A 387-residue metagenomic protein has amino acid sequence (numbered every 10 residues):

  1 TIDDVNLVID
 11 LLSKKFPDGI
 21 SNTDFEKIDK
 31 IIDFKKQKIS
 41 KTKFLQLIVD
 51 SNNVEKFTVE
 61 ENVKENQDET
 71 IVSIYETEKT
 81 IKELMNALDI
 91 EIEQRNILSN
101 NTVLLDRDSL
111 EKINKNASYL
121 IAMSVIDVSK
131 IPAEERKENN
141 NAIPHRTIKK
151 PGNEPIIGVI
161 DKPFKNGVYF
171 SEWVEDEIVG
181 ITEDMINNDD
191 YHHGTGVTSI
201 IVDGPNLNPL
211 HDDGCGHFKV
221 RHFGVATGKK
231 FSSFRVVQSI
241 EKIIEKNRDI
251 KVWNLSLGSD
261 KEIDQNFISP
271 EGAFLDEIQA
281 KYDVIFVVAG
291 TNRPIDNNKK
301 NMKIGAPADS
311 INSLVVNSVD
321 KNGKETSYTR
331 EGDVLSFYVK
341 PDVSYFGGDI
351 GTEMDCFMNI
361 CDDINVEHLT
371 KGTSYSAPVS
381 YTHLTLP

Functional and structural regions predicted by a protein language model:
T1, Q37, Q46-L47, F57-T70 (+3 more regions): Subtilisin-like peptidase catalytic core
T1-K149: Autoinhibitory propeptides
K79, V225-A306, H368-K371, Y375-S376: Substrate-binding/access-modulating region of protease and related hydrolase catalytic domains
N114-Y119, E277-A280, G305-S310, L335: Short, surface-exposed basic-aromatic patches at helix termini and helix-loop junctions that form
I126-V159, K324-K340: Long, acidic, intrinsically disordered low-complexity segments
R146-I178, D184-F234, D283, S310-N312 (+1 more regions): Subtilisin-like serine protease catalytic core
P155, D161-P163, Y169, K303-H383: Extracellular S/T/G-rich loop segment that most often corresponds to the catalytic His/Ser-adjacent loop
T385-P387: A short, hydrophobic C-terminal helix/tail in secreted or cell-surface proteins
